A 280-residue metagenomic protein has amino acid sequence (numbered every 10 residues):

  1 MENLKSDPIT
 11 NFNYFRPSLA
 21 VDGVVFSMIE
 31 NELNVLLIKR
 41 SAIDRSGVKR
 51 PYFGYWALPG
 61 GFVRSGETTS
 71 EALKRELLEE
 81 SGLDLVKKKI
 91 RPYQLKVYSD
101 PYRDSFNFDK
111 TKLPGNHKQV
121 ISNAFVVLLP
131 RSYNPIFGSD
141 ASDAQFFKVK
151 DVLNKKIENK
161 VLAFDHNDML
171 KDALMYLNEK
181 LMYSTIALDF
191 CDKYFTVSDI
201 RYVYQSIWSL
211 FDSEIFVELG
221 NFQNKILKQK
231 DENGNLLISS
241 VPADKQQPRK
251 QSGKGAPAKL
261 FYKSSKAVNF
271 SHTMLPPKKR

Functional and structural regions predicted by a protein language model:
L4-A57, S70: N-terminal strand-loop-strand
L19, S70-K74, G82-Y133, M175-A187 (+1 more regions): Active-site segment of metal-dependent pyrophosphate-handling enzymes, primarily the Nudix hydrolase catalytic core
P59, L73, L77: Hydrophobic alpha-helical positions that pack around
S122-L128, N134-L181, F190-Y204, Q223 (+1 more regions): NUDIX/MutT-family hydrolases
V203-E214: Short helix-coil junctions and helix-kink-helix linkers
D212-A243: Charge-enriched amphipathic alpha-helical scaffolds
G234-R280: Long, intrinsically disordered, low-complexity Ser/Thr/Pro-rich regulatory/activation regions of nuclear proteins
